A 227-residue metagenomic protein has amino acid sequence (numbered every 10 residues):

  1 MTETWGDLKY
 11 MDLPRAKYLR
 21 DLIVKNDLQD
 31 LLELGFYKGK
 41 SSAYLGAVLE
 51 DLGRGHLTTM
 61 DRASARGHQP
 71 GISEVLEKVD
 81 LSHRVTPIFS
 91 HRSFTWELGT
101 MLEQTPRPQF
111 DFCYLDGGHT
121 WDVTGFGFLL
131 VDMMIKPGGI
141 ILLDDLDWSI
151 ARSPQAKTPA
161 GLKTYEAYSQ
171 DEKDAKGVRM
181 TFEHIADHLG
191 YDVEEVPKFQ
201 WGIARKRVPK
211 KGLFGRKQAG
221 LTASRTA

Functional and structural regions predicted by a protein language model:
T2-Y10, P14-A227: S-adenosylmethionine/decaboxylated-SAM
